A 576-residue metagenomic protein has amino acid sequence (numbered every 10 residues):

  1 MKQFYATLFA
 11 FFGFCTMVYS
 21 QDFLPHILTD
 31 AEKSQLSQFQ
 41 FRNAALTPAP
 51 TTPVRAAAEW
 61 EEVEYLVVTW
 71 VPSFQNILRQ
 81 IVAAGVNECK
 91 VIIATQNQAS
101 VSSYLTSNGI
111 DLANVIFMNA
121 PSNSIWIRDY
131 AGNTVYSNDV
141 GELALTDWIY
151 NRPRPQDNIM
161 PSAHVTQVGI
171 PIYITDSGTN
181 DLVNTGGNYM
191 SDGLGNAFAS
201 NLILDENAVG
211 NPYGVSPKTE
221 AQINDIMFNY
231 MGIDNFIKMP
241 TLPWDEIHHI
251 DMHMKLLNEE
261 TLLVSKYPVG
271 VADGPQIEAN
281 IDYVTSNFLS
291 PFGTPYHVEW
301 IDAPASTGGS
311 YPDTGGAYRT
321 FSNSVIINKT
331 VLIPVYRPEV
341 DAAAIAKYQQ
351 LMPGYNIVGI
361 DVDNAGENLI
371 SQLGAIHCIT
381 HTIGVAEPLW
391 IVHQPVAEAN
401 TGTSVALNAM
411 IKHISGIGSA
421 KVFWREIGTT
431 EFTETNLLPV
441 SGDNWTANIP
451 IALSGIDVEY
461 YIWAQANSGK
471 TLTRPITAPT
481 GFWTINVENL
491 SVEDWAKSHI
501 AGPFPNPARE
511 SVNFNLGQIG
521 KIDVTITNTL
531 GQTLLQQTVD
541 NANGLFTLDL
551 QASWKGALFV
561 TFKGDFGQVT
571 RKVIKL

Functional and structural regions predicted by a protein language model:
M1-F23: Bacterial Sec-dependent N-terminal signal peptides
Y19, E493-F504, A508-L576: C-terminal outer-membrane/trafficking sorting elements
Q21-L389: The feature marks the mature, well-folded catalytic cores of soluble enzymes
A94, V115-F117, V298, T429-L437 (+2 more regions): Tryptophan-centered short beta-strand motifs
L202, H381, I476, T538-V539 (+1 more regions): Short clusters of small/polar residues that mark proteolytic maturation junctions
I383-N489: Glycan-association/targeting regions that enable binding to alpha-glucans and other polysaccharides
